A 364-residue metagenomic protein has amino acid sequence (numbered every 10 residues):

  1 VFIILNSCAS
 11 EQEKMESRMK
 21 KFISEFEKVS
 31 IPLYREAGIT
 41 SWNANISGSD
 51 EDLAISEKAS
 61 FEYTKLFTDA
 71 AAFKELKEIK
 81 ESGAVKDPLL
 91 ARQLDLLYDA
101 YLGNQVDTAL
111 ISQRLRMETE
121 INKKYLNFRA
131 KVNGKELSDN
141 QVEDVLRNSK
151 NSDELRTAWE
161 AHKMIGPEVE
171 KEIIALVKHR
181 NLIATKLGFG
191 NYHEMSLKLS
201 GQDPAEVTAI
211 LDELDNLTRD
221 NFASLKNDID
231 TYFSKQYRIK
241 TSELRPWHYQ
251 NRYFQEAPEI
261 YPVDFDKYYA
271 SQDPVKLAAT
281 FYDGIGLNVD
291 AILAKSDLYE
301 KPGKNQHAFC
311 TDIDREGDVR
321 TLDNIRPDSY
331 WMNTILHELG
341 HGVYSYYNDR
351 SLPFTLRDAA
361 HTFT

Functional and structural regions predicted by a protein language model:
E11-I174: N-terminal helix-rich structural modules
I23, G188, H337: Divalent metal-coordination and catalytic microenvironments
L96-Y98, Q255-E259, R315-V319, S345-L352: Short acidic (Asp/Glu) and glycine-rich catalytic loops that position anionic groups and cofactors
K135-D144, N148, I174-L322: Active-site-proximal, well-structured secondary-structure segments within enzyme catalytic domains
H193, N324, S345-T364: Post-HEXXH active-site segment of zinc metalloproteases
R326-D349: Active-site recognition of the HExxH zinc-binding catalytic motif
